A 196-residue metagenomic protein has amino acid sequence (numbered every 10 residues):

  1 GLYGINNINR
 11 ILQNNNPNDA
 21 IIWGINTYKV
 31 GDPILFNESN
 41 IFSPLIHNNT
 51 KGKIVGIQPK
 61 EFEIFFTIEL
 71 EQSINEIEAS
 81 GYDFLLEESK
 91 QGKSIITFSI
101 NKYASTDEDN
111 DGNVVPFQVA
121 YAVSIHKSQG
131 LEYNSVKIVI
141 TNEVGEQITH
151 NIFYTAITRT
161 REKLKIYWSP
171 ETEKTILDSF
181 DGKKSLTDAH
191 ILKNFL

Functional and structural regions predicted by a protein language model:
G1-L196: Core RecA-like ATPase module of SF1/SF2 helicases and allied nucleic-acid translocases
